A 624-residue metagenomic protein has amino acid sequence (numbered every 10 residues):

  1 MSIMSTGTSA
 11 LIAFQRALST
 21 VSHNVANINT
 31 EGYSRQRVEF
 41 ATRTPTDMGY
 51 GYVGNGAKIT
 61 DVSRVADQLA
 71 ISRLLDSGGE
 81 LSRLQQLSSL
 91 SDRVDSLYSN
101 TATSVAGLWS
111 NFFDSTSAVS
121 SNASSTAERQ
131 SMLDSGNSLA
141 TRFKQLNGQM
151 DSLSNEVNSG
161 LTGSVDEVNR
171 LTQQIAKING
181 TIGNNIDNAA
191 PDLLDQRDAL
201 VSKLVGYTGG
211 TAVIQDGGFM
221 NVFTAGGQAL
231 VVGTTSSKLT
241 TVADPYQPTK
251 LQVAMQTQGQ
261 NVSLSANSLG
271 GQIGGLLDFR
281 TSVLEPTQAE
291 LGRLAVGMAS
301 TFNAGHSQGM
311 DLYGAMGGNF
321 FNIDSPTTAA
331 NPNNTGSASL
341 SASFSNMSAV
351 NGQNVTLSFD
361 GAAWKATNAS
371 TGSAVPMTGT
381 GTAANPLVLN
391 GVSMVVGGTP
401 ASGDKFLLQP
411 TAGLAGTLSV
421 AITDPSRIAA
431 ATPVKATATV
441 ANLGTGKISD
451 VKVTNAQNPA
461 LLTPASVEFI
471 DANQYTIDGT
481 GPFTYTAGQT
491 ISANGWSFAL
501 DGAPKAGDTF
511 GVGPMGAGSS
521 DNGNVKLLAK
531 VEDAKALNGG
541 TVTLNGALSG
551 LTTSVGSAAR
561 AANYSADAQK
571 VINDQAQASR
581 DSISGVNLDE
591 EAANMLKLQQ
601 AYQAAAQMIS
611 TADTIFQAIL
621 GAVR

Functional and structural regions predicted by a protein language model:
M1-R624: S/T-rich, low-complexity, solvent-exposed segments of bacterial secretion/appendage proteins
